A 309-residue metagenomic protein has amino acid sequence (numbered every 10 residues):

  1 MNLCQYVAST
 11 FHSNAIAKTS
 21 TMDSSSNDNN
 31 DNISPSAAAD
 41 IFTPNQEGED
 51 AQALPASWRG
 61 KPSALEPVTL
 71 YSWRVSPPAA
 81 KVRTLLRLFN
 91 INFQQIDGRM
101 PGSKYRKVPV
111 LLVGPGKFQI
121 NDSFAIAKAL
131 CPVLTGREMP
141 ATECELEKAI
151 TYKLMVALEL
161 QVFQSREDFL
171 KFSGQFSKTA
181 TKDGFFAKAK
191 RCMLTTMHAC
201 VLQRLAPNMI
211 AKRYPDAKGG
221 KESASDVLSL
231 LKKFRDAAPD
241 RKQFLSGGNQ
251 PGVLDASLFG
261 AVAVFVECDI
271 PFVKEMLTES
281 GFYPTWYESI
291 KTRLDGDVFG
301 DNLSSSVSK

Functional and structural regions predicted by a protein language model:
N2-D23, N27-L194, V266: GST-like domain detector, emphasizing the conserved glutathione-binding G-site in the N-terminal thioredoxin-like
G98, K274, P284-W286: Short, surface-exposed, polar/charged, turn-prone segments marking secondary-structure boundaries
G98-G102, Q250, V307: Short amphipathic alpha-helical segments embedded in low-complexity Lys/Glu-rich regions
S103-K104, T135, I210-A211, K221 (+1 more regions): Glycine-centered secondary-structure boundary/capping sites
A127, C131, C144-E147, T151 (+5 more regions): Non-transmembrane alpha-helical segments in soluble domains of secreted/periplasmic/extracellular proteins
V156-T278, F282: GST-like fold's C-terminal all-alpha helical module
E288-K309: C-terminal helix/juxtamembrane-tail motif
